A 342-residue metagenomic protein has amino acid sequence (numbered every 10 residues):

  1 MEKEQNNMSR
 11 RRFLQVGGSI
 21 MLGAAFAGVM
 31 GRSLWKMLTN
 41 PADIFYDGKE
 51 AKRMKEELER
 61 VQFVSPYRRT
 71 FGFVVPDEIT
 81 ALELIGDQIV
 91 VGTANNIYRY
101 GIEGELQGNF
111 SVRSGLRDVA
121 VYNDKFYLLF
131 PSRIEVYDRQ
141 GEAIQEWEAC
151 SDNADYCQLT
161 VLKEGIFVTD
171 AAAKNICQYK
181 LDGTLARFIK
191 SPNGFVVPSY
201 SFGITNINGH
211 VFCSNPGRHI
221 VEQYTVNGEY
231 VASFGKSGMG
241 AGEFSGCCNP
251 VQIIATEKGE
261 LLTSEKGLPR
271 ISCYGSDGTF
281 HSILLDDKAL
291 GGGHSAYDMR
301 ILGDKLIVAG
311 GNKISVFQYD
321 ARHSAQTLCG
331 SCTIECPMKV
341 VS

Functional and structural regions predicted by a protein language model:
E2-M21: N-terminal secretory signal peptides and thylakoid transit peptides that target proteins across membranes
R10, V316, C332-T333: Compositionally biased regions
G17, F26, S33-A325, C336: Eukaryotic scaffold repeat domains enriched in small/polar residues
G330-S342: Iron-sulfur cluster-binding cysteine motifs and their immediate structural context in ferredoxin-like electron-transfer
